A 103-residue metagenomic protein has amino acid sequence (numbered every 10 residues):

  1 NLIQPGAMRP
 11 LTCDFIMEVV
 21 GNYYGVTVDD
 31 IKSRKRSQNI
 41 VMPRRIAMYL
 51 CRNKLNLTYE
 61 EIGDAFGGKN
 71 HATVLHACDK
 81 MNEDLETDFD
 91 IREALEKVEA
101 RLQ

Functional and structural regions predicted by a protein language model:
N1-E18: Conserved C-terminal helix/linker of AAA+ ATPases
P10, T27-D30: Short, structured loop/turn "capping" segments at alpha-beta junctions
D29-Q103: Terminal-proximal interaction/regulatory segments of ATP-powered molecular machines
